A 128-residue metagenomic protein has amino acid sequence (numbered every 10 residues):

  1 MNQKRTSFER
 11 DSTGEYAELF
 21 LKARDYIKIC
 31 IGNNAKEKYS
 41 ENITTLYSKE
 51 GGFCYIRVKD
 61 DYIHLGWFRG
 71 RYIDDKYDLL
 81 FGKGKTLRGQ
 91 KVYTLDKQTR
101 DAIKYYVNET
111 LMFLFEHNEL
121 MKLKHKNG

Functional and structural regions predicted by a protein language model:
M1-G128: Charge-dense, helix-prone N-terminal extensions
